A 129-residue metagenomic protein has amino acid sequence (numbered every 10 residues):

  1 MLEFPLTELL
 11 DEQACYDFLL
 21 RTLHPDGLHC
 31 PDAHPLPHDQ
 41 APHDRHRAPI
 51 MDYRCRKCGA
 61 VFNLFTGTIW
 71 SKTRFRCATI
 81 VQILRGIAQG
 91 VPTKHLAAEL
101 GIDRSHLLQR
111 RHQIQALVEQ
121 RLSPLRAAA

Functional and structural regions predicted by a protein language model:
M1-A129: Residue-level recognition of single "structural anchor" positions that define or cap local secondary structure
